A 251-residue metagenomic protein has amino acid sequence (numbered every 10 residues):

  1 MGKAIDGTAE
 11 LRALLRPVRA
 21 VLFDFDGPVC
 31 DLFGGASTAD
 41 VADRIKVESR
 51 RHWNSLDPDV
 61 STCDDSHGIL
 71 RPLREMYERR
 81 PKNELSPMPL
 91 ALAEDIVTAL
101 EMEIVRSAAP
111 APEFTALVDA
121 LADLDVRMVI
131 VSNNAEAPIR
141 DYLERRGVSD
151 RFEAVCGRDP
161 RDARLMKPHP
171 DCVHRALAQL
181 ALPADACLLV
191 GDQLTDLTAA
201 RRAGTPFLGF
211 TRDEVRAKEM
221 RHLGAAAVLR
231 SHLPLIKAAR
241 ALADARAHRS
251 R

Functional and structural regions predicted by a protein language model:
M1-R19, D119, E136, R140-R251: Asp-based, Mg2+/Mn2+-dependent phosphohydrolase catalytic module
G2-C63: Active-site neighborhood of HAD-like aspartate-dependent phosphohydrolases
C30-L32, V105-S107, D162-M166: A generic structural signal for short coil/turn motifs at secondary-structure boundaries
A36, P87-M88, P112, K167 (+1 more regions): Residues at secondary-structure transition points
D43-I104: A metal-dependent, Asp-based hydrolase signature
D59-R80, M128-A137, R146, A154-D159 (+1 more regions): N-terminal-biased segments
P87, A91, M102-I130, E136-R140: Short, acidic loop-to-helix structural element flanking the phosphoryl-transfer center in phosphate-processing enzymes
